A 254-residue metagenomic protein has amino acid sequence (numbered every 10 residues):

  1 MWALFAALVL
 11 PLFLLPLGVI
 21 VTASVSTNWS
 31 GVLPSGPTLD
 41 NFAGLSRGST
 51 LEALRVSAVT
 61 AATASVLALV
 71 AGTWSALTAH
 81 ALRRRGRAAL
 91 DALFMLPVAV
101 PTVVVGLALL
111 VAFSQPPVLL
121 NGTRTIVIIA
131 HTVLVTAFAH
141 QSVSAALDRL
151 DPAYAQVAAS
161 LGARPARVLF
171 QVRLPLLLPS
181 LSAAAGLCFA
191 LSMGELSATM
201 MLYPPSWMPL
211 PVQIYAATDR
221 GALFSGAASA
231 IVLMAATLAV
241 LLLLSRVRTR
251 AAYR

Functional and structural regions predicted by a protein language model:
M1-S30, L45-D148, V172-L176, S180-S192 (+4 more regions): Membrane-water interface segments at the C-terminal ends of transmembrane alpha-helices in multi-pass inner-membrane
V25, S35-T38, A146-Q156, P165-R167 (+3 more regions): Transmembrane helix boundary and interhelical loop/hinge segments in multi-pass membrane proteins
L33-S46, P205-D219: Short hydrophobic, aromatic-rich alpha-helical segments embedded in or entering the lipid bilayer of multi-pass
Y154, R250-R254: Short, Lys/Arg-enriched, Gly/Pro-containing loop segments at transmembrane-helix junctions of multi-pass membrane
V157-A158, V168, V172, I214: Hydrophobic positions on the alpha-helical face of helix-turn-helix-like DNA-binding modules
A158, P165-A166, F189-A190, V247-R250: Short, structured secondary-structure boundary patches
L161-A163, P175: Glycine/proline-centered hinge or cleavage motifs at structural transition points of membrane proteins
